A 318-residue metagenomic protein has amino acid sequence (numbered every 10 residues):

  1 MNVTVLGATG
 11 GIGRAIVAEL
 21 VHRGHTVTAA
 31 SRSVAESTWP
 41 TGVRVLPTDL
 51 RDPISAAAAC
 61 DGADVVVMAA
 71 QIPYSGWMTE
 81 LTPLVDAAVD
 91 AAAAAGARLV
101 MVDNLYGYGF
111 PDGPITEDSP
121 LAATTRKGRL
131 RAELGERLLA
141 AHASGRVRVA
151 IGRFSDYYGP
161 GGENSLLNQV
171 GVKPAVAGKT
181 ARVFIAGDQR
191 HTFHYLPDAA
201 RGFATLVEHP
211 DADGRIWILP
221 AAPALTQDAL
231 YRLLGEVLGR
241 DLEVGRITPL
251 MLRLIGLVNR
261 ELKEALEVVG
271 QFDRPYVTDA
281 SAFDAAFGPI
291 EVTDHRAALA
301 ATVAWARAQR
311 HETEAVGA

Functional and structural regions predicted by a protein language model:
V3-R23: N-terminal Rossmann NAD(P)H-binding glycine-rich loop of SDR-like oxidoreductase domains
S33, L105, P223: Residues in the short beta-alpha loop(s) of Rossmann-like NAD(P)-binding domains
A35-A95: NAD(P)H-binding glycine-rich loop region in Rossmannoid oxidoreductase-like domains and their noncatalytic homologs
M78-T82, G113, T124-E136, S165-Q169 (+3 more regions): Short-chain dehydrogenase/reductase
D86-E133, A150: Conserved Rossmann-fold NAD(P)-dependent oxidoreductase catalytic core, especially the SDR/UDP-sugar
N104, E136-G161: Conserved beta-loop-beta element that borders a ligand/cofactor-binding pocket
K173-H194, T205, P210-D211: A conserved pocket-lining segment of Rossmann-fold NAD(P)-dependent short-chain dehydrogenase/reductase
G202-A265, A280, A285, T293-A318: Mid/C-terminal beta-alpha module of Rossmann-like enzyme folds, strongest in SDR-family dehydrogenases/epimerases
